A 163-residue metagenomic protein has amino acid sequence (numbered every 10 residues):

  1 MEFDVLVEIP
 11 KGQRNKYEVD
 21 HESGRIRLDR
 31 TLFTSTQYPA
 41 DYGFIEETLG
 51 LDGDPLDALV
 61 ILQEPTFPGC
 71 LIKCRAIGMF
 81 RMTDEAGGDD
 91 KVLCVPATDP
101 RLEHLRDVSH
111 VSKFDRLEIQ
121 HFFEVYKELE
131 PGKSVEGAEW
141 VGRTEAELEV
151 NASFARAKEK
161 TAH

Functional and structural regions predicted by a protein language model:
M1-H163: Hydrophobic N-terminal alpha-helices or hydrophobic patches in metabolic proteins across all domains of life
